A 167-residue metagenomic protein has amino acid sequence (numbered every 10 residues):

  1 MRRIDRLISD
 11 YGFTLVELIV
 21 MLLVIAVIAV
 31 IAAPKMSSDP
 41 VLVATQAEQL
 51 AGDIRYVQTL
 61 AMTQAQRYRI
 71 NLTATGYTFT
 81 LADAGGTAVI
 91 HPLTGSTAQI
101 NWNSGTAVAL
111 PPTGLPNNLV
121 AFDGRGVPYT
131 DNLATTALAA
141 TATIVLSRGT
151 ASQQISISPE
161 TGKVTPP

Functional and structural regions predicted by a protein language model:
R2-L7, F13-E48, T59, T63 (+1 more regions): N-terminal helix-rich module
